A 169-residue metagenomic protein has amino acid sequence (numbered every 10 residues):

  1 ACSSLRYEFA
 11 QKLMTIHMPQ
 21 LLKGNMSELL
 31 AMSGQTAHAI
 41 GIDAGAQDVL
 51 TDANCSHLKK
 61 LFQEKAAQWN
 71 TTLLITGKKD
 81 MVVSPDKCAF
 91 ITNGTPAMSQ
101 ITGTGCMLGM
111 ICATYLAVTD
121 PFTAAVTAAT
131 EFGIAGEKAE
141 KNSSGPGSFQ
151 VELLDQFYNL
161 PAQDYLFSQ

Functional and structural regions predicted by a protein language model:
A1-S4, M81, M98: Short, small-residue-enriched loops and turns at beta-alpha junctions that line or gate enzyme active sites
S4-Y7, S56-K59, C106, F122 (+2 more regions): Electropositive phosphate-/nucleotide-binding environments in soluble metabolic enzymes
F9-C88: Conserved phosphate/ATP/ADP-binding segment of small-molecule kinases
A31, Q100-A128: Short, small-residue alpha-helix embedded
L61-A66, P121-G136, L153-L154: Short, well-structured alpha-helical segments that form the helix of a local strand-helix-strand
V83-P85, A89-I91, I111, Y115-L116: Short, contiguous, well-ordered secondary-structure segments
I91-T102: Short pre-catalytic strand/loop immediately N-terminal to key active-site residues, enriched for Gly-Thr
I134-Q169: Charged C-terminal helix
